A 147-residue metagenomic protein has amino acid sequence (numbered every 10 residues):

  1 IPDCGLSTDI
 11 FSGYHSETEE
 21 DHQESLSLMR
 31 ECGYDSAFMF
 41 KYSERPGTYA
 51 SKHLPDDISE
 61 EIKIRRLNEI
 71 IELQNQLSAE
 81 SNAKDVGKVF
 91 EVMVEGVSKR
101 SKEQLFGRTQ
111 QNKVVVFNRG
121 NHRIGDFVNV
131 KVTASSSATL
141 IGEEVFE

Functional and structural regions predicted by a protein language model:
I1-T48, E69-S78: Conserved C-terminal portion of the radical SAM core fold that forms the substrate/S-adenosylmethionine-binding
K52-E147: Terminal RNA-binding accessory module
